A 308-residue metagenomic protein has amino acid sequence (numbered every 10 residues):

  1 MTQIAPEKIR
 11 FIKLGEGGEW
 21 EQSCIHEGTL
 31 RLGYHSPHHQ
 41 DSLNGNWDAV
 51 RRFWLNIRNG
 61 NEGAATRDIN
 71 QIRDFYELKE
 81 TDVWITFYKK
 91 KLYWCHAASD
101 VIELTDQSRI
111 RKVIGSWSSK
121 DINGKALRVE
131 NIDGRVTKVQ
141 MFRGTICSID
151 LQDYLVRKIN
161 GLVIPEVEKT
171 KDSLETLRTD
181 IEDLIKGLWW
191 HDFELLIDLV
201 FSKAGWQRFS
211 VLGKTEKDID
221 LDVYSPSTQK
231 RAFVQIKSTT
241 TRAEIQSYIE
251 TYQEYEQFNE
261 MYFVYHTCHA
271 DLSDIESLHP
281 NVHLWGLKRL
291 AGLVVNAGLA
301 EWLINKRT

Functional and structural regions predicted by a protein language model:
M1-T308: Mixed-charge (Asp/Glu-Lys/Arg
